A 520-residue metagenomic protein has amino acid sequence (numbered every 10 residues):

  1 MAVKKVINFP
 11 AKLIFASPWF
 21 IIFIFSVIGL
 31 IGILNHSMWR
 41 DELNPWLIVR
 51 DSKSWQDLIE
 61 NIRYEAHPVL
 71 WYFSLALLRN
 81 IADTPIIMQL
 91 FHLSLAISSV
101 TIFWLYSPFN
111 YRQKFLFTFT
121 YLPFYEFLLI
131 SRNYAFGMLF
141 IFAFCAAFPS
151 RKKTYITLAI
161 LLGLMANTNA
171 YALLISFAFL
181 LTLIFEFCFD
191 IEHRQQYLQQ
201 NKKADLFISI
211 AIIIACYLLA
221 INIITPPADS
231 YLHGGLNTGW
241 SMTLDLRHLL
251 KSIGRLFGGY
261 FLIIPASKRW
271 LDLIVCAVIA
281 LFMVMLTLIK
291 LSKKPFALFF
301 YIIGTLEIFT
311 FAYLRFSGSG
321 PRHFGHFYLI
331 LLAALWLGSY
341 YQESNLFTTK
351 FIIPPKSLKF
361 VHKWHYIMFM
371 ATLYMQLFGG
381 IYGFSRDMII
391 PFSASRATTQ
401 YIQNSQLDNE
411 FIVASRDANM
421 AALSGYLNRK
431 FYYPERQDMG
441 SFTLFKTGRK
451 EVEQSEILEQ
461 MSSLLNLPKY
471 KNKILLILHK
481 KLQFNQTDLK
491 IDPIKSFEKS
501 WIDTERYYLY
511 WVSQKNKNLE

Functional and structural regions predicted by a protein language model:
W19, C276-M283, E343-I381: Signature aromatic-anchored transmembrane alpha helix within multi-pass, membrane-resident enzymes that catalyze glycan
V27, P123-F127, F142-A143, Y155-L181 (+1 more regions): Membrane-interface alpha helices of multi-pass inner-membrane proteins
L47-R50, W55-S94, I253: Short hydrophobic/aromatic helix or loop-helix immediately within or flanking a transmembrane segment in polytopic
L90-F115, V284-L288: Transmembrane-helix motifs of polytopic, lipid-linked glycan transferases
L129-F136: Short acidic/glycine- and proline-prone juxtamembrane loop motifs at membrane-interface regions of multi-pass membrane
F142-T157, F187-I191: Membrane-interface transmembrane helices that cradle and orient dolichyl/undecaprenyl
L377-S424, K430-E435: Membrane-embedded, lumen/periplasm-facing catalytic core of multi-pass transferases that use lipid-linked donors
S415, R429-E520: Luminal/periplasmic acceptor-recognition loop/helix of membrane-associated glycosyltransferases
